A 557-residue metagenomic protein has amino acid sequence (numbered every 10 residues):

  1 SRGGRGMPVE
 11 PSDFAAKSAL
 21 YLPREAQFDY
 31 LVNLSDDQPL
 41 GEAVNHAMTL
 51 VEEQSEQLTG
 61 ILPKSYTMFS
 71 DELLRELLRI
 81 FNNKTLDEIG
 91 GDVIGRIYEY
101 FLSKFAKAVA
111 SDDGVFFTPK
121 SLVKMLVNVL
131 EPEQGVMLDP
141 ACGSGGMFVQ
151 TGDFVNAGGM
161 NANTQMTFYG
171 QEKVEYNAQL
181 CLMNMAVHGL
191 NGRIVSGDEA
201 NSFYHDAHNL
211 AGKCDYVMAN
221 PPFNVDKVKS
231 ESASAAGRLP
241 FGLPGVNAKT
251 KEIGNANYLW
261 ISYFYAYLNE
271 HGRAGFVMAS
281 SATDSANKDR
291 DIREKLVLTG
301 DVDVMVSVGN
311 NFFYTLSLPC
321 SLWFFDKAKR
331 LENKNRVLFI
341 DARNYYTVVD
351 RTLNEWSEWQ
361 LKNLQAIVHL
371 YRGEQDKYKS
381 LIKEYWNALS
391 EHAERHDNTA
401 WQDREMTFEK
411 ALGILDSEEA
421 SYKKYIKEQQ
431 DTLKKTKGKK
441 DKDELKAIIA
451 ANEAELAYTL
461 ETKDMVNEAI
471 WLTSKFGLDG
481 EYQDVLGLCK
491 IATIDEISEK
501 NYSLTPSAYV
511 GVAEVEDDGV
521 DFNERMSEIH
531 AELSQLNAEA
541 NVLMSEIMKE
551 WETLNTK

Functional and structural regions predicted by a protein language model:
S1-E133, R193-S196, N201-H208, S307-N310 (+2 more regions): Non-catalytic, mostly N-terminal accessory regions of nucleic-acid modification and defense proteins
D112-A219, N224-A235, G242, V246 (+4 more regions): Conserved S-adenosyl-L-methionine
N156-T164, H271-R273, G477-D479: A short alpha-helix capping/helix-coil boundary motif
M160-A162, A186, T315, L331-K334 (+2 more regions): A generic structural signal for short, solvent-exposed coil/turn residues that cap or connect secondary-structure
Y204, G212-D215, P222-S474, L478 (+1 more regions): Signature of N6-adenine DNA methyltransferases within the class I
